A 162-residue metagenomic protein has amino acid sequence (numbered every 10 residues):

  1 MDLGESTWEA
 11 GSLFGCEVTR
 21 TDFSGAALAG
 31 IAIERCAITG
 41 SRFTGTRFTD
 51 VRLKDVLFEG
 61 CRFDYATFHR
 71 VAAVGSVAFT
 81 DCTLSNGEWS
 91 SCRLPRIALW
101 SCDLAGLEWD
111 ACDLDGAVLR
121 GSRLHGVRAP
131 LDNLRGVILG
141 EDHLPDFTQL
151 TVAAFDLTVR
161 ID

Functional and structural regions predicted by a protein language model:
M1-D162: Tandem repeat scaffolds
